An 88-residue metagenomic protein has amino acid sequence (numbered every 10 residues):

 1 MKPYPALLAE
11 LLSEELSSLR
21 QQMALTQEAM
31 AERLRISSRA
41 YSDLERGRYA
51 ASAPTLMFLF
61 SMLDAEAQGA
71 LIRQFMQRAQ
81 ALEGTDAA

Functional and structural regions predicted by a protein language model:
M1-Q22, G69: A short, Lys/Arg-rich alpha-helix, primarily the initiator
L16, Q27, S38, A53-L56: Helix-turn-helix DNA-binding elements, focusing on the entry/boundary residues of the two helices that contact DNA
R20, A31, F60: The alpha-helix within a helix-turn-helix
A24-D43: Short alpha-helical DNA-recognition segment
R46: Short, conserved catalytic or interaction motifs in soluble domains
P54-R73: DNA major-groove recognition helix of helix-turn-helix/homeodomain DNA-binding modules
G69-A88: Short, charged recognition helix plus adjacent turn of helix-turn-helix-like nucleic-acid-binding domains
